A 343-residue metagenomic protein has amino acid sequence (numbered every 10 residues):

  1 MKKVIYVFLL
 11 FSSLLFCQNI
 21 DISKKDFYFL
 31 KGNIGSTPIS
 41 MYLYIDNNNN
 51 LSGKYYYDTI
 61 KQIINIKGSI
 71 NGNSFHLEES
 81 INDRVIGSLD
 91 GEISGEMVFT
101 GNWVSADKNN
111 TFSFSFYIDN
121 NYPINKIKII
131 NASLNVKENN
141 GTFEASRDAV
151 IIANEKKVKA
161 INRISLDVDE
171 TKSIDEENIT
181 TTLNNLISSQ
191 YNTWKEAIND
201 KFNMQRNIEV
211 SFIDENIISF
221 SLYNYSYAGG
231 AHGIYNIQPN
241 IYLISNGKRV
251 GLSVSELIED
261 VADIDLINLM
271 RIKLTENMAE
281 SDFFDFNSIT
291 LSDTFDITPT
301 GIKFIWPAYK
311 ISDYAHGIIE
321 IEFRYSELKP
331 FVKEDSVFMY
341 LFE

Functional and structural regions predicted by a protein language model:
M1-V4, Q18: Positively charged n-region of N-terminal signal peptides that target proteins for export
V4-L14: Sec-dependent N-terminal signal peptides
I20-Y42, N50-D58, I66-A132: Beta-sheet ligand-binding and adhesion/scaffold domains
Y56, N199, A228-G233: Short consensus segments that form the blades of beta-propeller domains, in both extracellular/periplasmic
G68-I70, Y235-R249, I318-D335: A short, surface-exposed beta-strand/turn
Y117-D214, S219, A308-Y309, I319-I321 (+1 more regions): Active-site acidic/histidine clusters and adjacent loop/turn architecture that either coordinate catalytic ions
I218-S226, I302-W306: Short beta-strand elements that form the blades of beta-propeller/WD-repeat-like and other beta-sheet-rich scaffold
V254-I321, K329-E343: Short aromatic loop motif centered on NTY/YTY
